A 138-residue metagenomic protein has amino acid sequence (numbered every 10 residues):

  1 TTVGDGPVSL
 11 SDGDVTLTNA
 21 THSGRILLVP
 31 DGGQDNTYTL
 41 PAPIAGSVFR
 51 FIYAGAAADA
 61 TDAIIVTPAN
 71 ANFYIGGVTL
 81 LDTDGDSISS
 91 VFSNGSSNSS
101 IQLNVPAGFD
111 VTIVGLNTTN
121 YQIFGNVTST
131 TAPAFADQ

Functional and structural regions predicted by a protein language model:
T1-I88, G115-Q138: Exposed extracellular interaction/assembly regions and N-terminal maturation sites
G32-Q34, S97, A107: Residues that act as N-cap/strand-start positions at coil-to-secondary-structure junctions
A42, S100-G108: Extracellular beta-strand-rich solenoid/capping regions of secreted or surface-exposed proteins that bind or remodel
F92-Q102: A conserved acidic, glycine/proline-rich C-terminal tail/linker
A107-G115: Extracellular disulfide-bonded cysteine-rich modules/repeats
